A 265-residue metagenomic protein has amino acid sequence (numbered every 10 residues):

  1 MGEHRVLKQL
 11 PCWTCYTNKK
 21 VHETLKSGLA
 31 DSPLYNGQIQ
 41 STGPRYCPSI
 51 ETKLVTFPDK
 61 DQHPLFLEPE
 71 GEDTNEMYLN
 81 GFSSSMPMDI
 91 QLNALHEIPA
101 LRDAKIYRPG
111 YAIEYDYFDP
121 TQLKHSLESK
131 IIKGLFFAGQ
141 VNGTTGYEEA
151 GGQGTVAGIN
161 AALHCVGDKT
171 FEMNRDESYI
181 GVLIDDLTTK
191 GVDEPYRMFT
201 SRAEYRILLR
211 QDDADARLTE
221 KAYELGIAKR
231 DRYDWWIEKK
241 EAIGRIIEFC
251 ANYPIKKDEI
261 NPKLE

Functional and structural regions predicted by a protein language model:
M1-K133, F137, V141, D215 (+2 more regions): Mobile, glycine/GP-rich and aromatic-enriched active-site lid/loop segments adjacent to catalytic centers
E68-E70, E148-E149, E194: Acidic-residue sensor for enzyme active/binding pockets
Y78, N142-A162: A conserved FAD-binding loop/helix module that cradles the flavin
Y115-K124, E149, I184-K190: Short glycine/threonine-rich loop-to-helix capping motif typified by GTGT followed within a few residues by an Asp-Pro
L123, V141-E149, F171-N174, L209-R210: Alpha-helix capping and helix-loop boundary segments enriched in small/acidic/polar residues
T155, A161, G167-E265: Non-catalytic terminal regions with compositionally biased, polar/charged low complexity
